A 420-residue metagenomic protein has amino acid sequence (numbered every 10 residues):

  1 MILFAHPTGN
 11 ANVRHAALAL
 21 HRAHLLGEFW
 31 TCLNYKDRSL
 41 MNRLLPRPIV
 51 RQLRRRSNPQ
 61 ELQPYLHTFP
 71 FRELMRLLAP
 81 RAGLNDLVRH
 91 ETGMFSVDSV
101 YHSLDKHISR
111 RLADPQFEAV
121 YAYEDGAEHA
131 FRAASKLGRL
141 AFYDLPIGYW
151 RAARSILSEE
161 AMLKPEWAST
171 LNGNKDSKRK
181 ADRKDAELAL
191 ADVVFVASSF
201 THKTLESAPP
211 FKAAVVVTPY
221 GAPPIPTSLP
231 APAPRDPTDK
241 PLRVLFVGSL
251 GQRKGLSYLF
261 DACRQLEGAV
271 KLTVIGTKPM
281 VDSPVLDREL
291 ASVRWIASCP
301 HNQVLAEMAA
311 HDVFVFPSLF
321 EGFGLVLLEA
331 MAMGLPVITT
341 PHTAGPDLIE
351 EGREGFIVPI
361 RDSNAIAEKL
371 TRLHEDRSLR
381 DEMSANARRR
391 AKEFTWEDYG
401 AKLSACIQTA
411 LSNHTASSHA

Functional and structural regions predicted by a protein language model:
N42-L45, L74-S96, L137-D182: Acceptor-binding helix/loop patch of EC 2.4 sugar-transfer enzymes, predominantly nucleotide-sugar-dependent
L188, S298-C299, A306-H311: Short alpha-helical donor nucleotide-sugar binding micro-motif in glycosyltransferases
A222, P226, R235-K254, F260-Q265 (+1 more regions): Conserved donor-binding/catalytic core segment of Leloir-type glycosyltransferases
D282-L305: Nucleotide-activated donor-binding/catalytic signature segment of Leloir-type glycosyltransferases, i.e., the conserved
L319: Aromatic "clamp/platform" in nucleotide-sugar-dependent glycosyltransferases that forms part of the donor/acceptor
P336-T339: Short hydrophobic beta-strand element within catalytic cores of glycosyltransferases and related nucleotide-activated
E351-G352, F356-D362, R372-R377: Conserved acidic donor-binding segment of nucleotide-sugar-dependent glycosyltransferases
A365, R372, L379-E393, K402-A405: A short, well-ordered alpha-helix in the C-terminal region of glycosyltransferases
